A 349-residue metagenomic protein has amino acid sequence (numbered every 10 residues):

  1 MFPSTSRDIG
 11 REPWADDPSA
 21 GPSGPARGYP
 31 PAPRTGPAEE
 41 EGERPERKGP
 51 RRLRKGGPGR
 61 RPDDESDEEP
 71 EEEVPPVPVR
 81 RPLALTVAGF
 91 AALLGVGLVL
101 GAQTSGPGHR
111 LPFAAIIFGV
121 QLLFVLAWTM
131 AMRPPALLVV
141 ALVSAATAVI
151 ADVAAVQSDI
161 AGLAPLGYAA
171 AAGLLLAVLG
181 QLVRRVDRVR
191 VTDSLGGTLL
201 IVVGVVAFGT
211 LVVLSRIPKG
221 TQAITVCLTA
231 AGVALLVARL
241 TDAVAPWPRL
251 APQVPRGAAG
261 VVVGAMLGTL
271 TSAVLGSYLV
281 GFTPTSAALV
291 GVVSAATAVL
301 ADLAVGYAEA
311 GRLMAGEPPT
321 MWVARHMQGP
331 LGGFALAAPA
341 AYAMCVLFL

Functional and structural regions predicted by a protein language model:
M1-L123, T129: N-terminal signal-anchor module of multipass membrane proteins
P3-E12, D17, R27-Y29, V79-R80 (+2 more regions): C-terminal transmembrane helix-loop-helix hairpin of multi-pass membrane proteins
E68, I116-A127, T147-A151, A172-L179: Central hydrophobic cores of alpha-helical transmembrane segments in multi-pass inner-membrane proteins across all
E72, Q121-P135, L176-V191, L236-P252 (+1 more regions): C-terminal ends of transmembrane helices
L100-V120, D159-L175, I217-A234, P284-V299: Structural signature of hydrophobic alpha-helical transmembrane segments
P135-A146, P165-Y168, V189-I201, A251-V263 (+1 more regions): Cytoplasmic-side transmembrane-helix entry/capping segments in multi-pass membrane proteins
D152-G167, L179-R190, G209-G220: Transmembrane alpha-helix boundary signature
R190-A273, S277, G281: Internal active-site segments that recognize and position negatively charged phosphoryl groups and nucleotide moieties
